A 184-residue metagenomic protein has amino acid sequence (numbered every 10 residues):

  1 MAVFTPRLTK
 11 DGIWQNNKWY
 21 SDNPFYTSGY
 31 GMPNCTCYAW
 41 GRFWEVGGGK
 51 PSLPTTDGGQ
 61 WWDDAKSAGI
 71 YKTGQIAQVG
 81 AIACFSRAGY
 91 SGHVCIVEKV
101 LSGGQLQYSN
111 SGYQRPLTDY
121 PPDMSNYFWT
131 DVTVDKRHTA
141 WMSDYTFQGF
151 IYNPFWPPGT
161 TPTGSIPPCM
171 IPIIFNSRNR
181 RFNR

Functional and structural regions predicted by a protein language model:
A2-R115: Secreted/periplasmic proteins that engage bacterial cell-wall peptidoglycan
F4-G12, V100-N179: Aromatic- and glycine-rich peptidoglycan recognition patches
